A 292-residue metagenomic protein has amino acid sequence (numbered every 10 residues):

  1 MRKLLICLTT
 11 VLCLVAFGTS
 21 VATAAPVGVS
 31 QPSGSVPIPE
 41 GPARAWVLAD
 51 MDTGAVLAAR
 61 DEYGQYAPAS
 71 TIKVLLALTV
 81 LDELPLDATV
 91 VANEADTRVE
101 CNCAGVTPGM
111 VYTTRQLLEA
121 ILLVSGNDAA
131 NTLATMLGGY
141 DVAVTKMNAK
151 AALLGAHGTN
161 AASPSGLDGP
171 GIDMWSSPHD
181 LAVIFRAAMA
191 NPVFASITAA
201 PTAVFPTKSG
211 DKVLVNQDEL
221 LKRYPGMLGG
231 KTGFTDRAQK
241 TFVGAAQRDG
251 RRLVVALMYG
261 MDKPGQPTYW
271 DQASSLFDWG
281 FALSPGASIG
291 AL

Functional and structural regions predicted by a protein language model:
M1-P26: Secretory targeting and sorting signals
K3, T9, T97-V99, V213: Secretory pathway export signals and precursors
T10, T19-V21, L118, P178 (+1 more regions): A generic alpha-helix preference that emphasizes hydrophobic side chains
T23-H179, V183, M189-P192: Active-site-adjacent loops and short helices of periplasmic peptidoglycan-processing enzymes
P26-A43, V142-L292: Penicillin-recognizing serine hydrolase domain
